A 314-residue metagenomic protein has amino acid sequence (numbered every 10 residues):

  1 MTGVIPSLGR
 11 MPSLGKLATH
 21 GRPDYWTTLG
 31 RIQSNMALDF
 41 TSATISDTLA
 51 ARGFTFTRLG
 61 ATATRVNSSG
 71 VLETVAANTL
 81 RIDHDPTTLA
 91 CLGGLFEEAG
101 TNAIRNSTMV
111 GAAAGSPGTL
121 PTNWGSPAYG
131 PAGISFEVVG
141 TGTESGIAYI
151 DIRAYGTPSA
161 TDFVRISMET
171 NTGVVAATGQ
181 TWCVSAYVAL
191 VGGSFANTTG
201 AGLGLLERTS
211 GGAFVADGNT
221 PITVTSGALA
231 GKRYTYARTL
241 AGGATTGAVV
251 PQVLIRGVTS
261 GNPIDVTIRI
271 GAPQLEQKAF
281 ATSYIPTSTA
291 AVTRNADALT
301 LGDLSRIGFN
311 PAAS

Functional and structural regions predicted by a protein language model:
T2-S314: Extracellular and organelle-lumenal recognition/adhesion modules and their flexible linkers in secreted
